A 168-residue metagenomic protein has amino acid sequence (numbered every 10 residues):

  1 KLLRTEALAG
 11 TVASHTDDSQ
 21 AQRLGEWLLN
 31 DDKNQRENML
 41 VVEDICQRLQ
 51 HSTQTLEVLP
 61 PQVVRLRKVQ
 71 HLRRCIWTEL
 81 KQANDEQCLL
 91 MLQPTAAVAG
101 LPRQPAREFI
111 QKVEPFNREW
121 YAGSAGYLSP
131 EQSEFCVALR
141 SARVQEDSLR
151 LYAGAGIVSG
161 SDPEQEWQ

Functional and structural regions predicted by a protein language model:
L2-L3, L149: Hydrophobic residues embedded in beta-strands of well-ordered beta-sheets
R4-Q111: Contiguous alpha-helical scaffold segments within structured protein domains that host functional hotspots
C75-Q168: Conserved hydrophobic core element of enzyme catalytic domains
